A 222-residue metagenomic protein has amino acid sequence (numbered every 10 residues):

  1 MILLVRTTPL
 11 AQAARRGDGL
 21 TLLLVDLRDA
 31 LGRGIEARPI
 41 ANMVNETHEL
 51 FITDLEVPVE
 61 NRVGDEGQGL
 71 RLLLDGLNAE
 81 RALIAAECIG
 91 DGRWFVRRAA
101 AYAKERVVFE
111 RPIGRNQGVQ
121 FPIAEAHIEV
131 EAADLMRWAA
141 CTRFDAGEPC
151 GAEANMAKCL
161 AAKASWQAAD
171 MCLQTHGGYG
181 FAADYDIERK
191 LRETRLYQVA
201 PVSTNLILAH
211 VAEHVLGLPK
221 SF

Functional and structural regions predicted by a protein language model:
M1-G34: A short core secondary-structure module
L4-T7, L24-L27, A41, D54 (+2 more regions): Short, structured patches in soluble enzyme cores that scaffold and shape functional sites
G17-D18, N45-T47, R192: Short, solvent-exposed loop/turn segments at the edges of secondary structure
L27-E56: Flexible, small-/acidic-enriched active-site or ligand-binding loops
E49-F51, L55, Q68, L72-F222: Alpha-helical interface subdomain recognition
N61-E66: Cytochrome P450 core scaffold surrounding the K-helix E-X-X-R motif and the conserved "meander" helix-loop region
